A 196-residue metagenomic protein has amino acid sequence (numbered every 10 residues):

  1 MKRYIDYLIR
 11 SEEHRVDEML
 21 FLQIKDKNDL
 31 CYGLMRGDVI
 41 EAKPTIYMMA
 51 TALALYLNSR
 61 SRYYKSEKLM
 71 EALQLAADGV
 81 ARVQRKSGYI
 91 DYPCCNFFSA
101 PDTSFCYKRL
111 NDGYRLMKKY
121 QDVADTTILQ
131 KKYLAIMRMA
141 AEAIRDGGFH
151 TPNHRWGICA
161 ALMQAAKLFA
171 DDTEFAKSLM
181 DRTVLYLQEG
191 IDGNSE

Functional and structural regions predicted by a protein language model:
M1-V39, M48, C94-C95: Mature N-terminal, pre-catalytic/accessory segment of carbohydrate-active enzymes
D38-E196: Aromatic-lined, polymer-binding surfaces characteristic of secreted/periplasmic polysaccharide-degrading enzymes
